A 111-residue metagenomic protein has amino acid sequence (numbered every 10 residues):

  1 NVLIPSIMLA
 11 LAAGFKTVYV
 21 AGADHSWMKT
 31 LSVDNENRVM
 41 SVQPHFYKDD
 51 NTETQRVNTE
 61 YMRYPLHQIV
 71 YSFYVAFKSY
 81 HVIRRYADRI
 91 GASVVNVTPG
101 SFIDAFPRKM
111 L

Functional and structural regions predicted by a protein language model:
N1-L111: Metal-ion/cofactor- or nucleotide/acyl-coenzyme-handling active-site neighborhoods
